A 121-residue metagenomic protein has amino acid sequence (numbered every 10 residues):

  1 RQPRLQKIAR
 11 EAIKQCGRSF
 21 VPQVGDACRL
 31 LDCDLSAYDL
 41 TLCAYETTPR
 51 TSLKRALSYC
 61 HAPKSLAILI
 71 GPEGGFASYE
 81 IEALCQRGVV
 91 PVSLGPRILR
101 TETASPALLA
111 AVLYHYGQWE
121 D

Functional and structural regions predicted by a protein language model:
R1-C43: RNA substrate-binding interface of SAM-dependent RNA methyltransferases
R10, L57-S58, L109, L113: Generic structural signal for well-ordered alpha-helical scaffold segments
K14-G17, P49, A110: Charged, amphipathic alpha-helical interaction segments
C28-D34, P49-T51, L99: A short acidic, often aromatic-flanked loop/helix-cap motif at beta-alpha or helix-coil junctions that lines enzyme
L35, T41-A83, V90-S93: Active-site/ligand-binding-proximal alpha/beta "capping" segment
S78-D121: Structured adenosyl-cofactor binding patch, chiefly the S-adenosyl-L-methionine
